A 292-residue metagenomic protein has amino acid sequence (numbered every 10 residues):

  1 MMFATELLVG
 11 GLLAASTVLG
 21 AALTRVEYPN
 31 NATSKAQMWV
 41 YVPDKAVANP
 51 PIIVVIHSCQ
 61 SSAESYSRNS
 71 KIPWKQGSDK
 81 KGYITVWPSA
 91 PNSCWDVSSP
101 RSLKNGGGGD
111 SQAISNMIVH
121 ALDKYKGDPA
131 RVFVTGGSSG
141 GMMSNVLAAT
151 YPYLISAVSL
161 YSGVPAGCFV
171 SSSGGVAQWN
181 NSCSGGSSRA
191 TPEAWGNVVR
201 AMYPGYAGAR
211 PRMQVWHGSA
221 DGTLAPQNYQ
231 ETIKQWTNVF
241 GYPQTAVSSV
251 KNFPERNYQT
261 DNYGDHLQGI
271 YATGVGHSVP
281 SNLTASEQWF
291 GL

Functional and structural regions predicted by a protein language model:
M2-I52, Y83-I84, A130, T135-S139 (+6 more regions): A domain-start/cap signature at the N-terminus of enzymes
D44-N49, V97-S139, A149-I155: Gly/Ser-rich "nucleophile elbow"/oxyanion-hole loop immediately N-terminal to the catalytic nucleophile in hydrolases
A46-W95, C168, A225, V279: Short substrate-entry loop that stabilizes the transition state in hydrolases
P51-S58, S162, H217, T273: The conserved beta1-alpha1 loop
W87-G109, S171-S172, V176-W179: Cap/lid segment of the alpha/beta-hydrolase catalytic domain
V134-G136, Y161, W216: Short beta-strand immediately N-terminal to the catalytic nucleophile in serine-hydrolase-like folds
S159-C168: Active-site nucleophile loop of the alpha/beta-hydrolase fold
V215-H217, D221: Short beta-strand/loop motif that positions the catalytic acidic residue of the alpha/beta-hydrolase fold
